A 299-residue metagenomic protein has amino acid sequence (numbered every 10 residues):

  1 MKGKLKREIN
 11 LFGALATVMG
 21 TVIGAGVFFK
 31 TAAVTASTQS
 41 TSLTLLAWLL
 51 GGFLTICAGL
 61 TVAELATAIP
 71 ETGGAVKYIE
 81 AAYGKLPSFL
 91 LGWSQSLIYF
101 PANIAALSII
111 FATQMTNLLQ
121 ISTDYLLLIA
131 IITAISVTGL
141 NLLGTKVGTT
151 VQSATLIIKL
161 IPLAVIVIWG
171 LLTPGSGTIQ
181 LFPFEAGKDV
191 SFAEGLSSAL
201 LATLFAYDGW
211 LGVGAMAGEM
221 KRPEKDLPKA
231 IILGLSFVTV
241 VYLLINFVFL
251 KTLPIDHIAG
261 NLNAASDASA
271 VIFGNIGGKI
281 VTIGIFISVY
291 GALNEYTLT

Functional and structural regions predicted by a protein language model:
M1-L5, T41, L45, L119-Y125 (+1 more regions): Helix-loop-helix junctions that connect adjacent transmembrane segments in multi-pass membrane transporters
M1-S42, I56, L60, T72: Membrane-interface "cap" regions at the ends of multi-pass membrane proteins
E8-V18, G84-L97, I129-T133, V190-T203 (+1 more regions): Select transmembrane alpha-helical segments in multipass membrane proteins
N10, G24, L65, G84 (+3 more regions): Hydrophobic/aromatic residues within transmembrane alpha-helices of membrane transport systems, especially the TMDs
M19, I23, L46, L50-L54 (+7 more regions): Lipid-exposed faces of alpha-helical membrane segments in multi-pass integral membrane proteins
A25-F28, G59-V62, S108, A112 (+4 more regions): Alpha-helical transmembrane segments of polytopic integral membrane proteins, especially the permease/helical cores
F28, W48, G92-S94, F111 (+5 more regions): Tryptophan-centric aromatic hotspots in well-structured domains and transmembrane helices
A33-A36, I56-A134, T138-L142, V147 (+1 more regions): Hydrophobic transmembrane alpha-helices that form the core helical bundles of multi-pass secondary transporters
